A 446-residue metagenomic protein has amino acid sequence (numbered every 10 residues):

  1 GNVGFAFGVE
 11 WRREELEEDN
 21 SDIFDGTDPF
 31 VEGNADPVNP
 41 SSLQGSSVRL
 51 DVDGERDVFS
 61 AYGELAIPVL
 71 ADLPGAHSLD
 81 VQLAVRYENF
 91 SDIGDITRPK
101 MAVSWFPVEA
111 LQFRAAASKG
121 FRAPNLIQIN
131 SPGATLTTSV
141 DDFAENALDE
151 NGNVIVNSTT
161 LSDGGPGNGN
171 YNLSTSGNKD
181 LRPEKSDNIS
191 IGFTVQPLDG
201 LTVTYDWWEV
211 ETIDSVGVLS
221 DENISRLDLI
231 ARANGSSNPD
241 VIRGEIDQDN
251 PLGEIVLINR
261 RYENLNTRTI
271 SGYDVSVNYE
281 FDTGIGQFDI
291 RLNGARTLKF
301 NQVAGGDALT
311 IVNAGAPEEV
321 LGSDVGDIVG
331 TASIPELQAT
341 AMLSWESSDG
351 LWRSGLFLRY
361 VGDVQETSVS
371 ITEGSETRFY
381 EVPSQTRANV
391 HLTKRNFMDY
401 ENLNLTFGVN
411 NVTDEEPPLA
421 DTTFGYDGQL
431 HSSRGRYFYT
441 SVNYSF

Functional and structural regions predicted by a protein language model:
G1-D80, G305-S333, Q338: Outer-membrane beta-barrel transmembrane domain signature of Gram-negative proteins, especially the mid-to-C-terminal
G1-V3, L70-L79, A110, V154 (+6 more regions): Short loop/turn motifs that connect adjacent beta-strands in outer-membrane beta-barrel proteins
E10, R49-N153, S174-G200, W208-V210: Structural signature of Gram-negative outer-membrane beta-barrels, strongest in the C-terminal barrel of TonB-dependent
W11-E17, V69, V85-S91, A117-A123 (+9 more regions): Transmembrane beta-strands of outer-membrane beta-barrel pores
V52, A110-E184, W207-N250, Q365 (+1 more regions): Surface-exposed extracellular loop regions of Gram-negative outer-membrane beta-barrel proteins, predominantly
E55-A61, D95-T97, T175, K185-I189 (+4 more regions): Residues that define the transmembrane beta-barrel architecture of outer-membrane proteins
T202, I213, L298, R359-S370 (+1 more regions): C-terminal beta-signal and adjacent terminal beta-strands/loops of Gram-negative outer-membrane beta-barrel proteins
T202, W208-S368: Gram-negative outer-membrane beta-barrel transporters
